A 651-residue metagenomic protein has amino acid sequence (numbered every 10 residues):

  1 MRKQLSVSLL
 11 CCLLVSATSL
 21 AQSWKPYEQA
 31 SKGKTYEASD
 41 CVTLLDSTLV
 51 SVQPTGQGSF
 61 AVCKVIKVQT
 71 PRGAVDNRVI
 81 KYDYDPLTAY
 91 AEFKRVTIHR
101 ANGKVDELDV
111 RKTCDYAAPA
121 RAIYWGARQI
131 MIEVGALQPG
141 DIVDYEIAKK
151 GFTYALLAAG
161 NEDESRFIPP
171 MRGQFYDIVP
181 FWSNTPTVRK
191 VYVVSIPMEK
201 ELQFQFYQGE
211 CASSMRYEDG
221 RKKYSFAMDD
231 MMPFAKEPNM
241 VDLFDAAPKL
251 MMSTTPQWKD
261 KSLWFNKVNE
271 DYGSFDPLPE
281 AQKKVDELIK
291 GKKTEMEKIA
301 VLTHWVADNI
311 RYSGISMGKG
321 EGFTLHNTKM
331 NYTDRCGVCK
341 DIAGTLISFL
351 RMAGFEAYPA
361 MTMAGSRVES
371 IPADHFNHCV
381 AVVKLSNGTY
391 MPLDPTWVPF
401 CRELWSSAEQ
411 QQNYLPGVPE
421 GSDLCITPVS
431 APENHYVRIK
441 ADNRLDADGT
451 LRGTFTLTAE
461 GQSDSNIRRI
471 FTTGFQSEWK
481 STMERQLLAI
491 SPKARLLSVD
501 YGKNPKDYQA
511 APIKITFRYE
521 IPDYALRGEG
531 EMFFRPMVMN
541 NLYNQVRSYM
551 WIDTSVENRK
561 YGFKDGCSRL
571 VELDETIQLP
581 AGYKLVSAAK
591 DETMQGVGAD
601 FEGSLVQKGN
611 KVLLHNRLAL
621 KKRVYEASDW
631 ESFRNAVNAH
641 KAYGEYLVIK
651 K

Functional and structural regions predicted by a protein language model:
M1-W24: Bacterial Sec-dependent N-terminal signal peptides
Q22-K651: A sensor for short, sequence-defined functional sites
